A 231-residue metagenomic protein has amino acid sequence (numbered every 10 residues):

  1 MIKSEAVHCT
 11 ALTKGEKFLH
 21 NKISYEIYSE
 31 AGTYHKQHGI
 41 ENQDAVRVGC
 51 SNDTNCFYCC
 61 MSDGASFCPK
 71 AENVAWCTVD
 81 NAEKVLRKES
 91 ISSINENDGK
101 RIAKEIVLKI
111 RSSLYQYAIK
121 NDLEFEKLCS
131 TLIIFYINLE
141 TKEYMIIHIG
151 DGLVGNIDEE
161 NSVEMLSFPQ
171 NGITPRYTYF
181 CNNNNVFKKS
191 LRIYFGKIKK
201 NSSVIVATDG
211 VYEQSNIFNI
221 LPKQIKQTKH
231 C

Functional and structural regions predicted by a protein language model:
I2-C231: PP2C/PPM-type serine/threonine phosphatase catalytic domain
